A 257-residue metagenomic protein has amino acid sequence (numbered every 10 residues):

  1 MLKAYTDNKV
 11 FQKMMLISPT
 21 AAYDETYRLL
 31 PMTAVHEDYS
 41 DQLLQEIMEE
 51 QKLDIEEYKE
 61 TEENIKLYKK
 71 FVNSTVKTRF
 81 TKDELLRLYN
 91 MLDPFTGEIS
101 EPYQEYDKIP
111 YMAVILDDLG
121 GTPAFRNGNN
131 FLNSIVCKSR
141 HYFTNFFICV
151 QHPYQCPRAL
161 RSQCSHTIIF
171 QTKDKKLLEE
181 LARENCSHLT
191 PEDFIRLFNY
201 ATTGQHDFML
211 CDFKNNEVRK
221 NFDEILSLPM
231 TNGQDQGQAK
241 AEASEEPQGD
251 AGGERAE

Functional and structural regions predicted by a protein language model:
M1-Q12, P19-Y23, K69-E192: Conserved P-loop NTPase motor cores
M1-S74: Conserved P-loop
V10, D38-L43, E60-E63, K138-Y142 (+3 more regions): Glycine-rich loops and low-complexity Gly/Arg-rich segments that provide flexible linkers or classic glycine-based
Y27-R28, E180, N221-D223: Short conserved micro-motifs at the rims of enzyme active sites and ligand-binding pockets
R28-L29, L160, Y200-A201: Short, conserved catalytic or adaptor-binding loops enriched in Gly and charged residues
E46-T61, E179-E217: P-loop/Walker A phosphate-binding loop and immediately adjacent motor/lid segment at beta-alpha junctions
D54-E60, K70-N73, K77, K82-R87 (+4 more regions): N-terminal donor/sugar-recognition subdomains of glycan-related enzymes, prototypically the membrane-proximal stem
G204-E257: Conserved P-loop NTPase motor module
